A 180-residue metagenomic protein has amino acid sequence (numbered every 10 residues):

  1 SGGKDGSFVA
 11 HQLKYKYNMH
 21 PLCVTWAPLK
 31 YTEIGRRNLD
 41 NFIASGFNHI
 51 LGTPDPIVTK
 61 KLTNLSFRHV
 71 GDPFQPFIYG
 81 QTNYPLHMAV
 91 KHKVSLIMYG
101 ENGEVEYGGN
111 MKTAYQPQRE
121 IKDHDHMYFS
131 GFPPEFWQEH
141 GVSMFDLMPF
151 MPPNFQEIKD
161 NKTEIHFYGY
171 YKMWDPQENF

Functional and structural regions predicted by a protein language model:
S1-Y17: A phosphate-binding catalytic loop at a beta-strand-loop-alpha-helix junction that coordinates phosphoryl groups
Q12-F180: Nucleotide-activated chemistry modules centered on ATP-dependent adenylation/adenylyltransferase
